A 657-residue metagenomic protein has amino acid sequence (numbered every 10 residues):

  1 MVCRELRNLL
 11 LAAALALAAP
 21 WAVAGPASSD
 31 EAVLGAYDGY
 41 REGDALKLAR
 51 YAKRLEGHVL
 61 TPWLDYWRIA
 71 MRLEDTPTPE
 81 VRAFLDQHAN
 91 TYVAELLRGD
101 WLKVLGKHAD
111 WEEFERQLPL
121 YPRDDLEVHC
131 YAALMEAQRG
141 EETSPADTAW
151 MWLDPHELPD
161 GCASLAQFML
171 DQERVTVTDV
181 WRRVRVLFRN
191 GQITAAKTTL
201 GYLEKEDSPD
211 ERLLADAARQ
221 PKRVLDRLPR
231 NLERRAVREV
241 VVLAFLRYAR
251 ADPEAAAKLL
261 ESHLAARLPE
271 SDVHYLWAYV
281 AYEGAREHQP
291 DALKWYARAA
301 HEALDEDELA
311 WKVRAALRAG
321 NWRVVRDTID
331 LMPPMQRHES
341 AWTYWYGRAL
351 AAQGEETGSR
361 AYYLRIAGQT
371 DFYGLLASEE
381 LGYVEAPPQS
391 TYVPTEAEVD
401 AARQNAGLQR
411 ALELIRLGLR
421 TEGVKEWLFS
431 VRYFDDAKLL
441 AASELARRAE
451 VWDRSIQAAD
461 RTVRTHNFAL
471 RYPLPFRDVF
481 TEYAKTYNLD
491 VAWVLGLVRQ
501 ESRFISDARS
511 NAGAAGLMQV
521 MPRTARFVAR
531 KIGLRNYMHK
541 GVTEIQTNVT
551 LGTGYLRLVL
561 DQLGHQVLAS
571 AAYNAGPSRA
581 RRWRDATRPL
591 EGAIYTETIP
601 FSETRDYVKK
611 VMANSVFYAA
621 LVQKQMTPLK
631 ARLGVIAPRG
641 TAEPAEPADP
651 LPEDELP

Functional and structural regions predicted by a protein language model:
N8-P20: Bacterial N-terminal signal peptides
A24-A32, G43-D44, E56-W63, D75-T76 (+20 more regions): Generic helix N-cap/helix-start motif at coil->alpha-helix transitions
E42, M71, D75, V104 (+9 more regions): Structural motif corresponding to the intra-repeat A-B loop/turn of tetratricopeptide repeats
L48-A52, V81-L85, R98, F114-L118 (+8 more regions): Inward-facing hydrophobic residues that define packing positions of alpha-helical scaffold repeats
G57, Y66, N90, K258 (+11 more regions): Catalytic glycan-binding domains that act on GlcNAc-containing polysaccharides
R68-A70, L85-D86, R98-K103, V273-H288 (+1 more regions): Alpha-helical adaptor scaffolds
